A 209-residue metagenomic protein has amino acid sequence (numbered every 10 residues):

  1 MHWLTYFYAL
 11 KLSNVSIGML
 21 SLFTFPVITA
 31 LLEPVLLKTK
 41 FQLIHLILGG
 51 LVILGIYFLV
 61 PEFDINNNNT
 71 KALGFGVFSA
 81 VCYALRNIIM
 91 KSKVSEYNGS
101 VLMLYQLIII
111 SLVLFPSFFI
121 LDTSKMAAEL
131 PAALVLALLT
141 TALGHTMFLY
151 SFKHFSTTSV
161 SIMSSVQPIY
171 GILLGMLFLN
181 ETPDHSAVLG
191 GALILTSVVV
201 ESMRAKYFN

Functional and structural regions predicted by a protein language model:
M1-L12, L31-L32, F58, F75-I89 (+4 more regions): Hydrophobic alpha-helical transmembrane segments of multi-pass membrane transport proteins, especially secondary
Y8, F25-I47, I169-L189: C-terminal transmembrane-helix exit sites in multi-pass transporters
L12, K38-K40, E96, S151-H154 (+1 more regions): Helix-loop interface residues and adjacent transmembrane-helix termini in multi-pass membrane transporters, primarily
F23-T24, L46-I53, V77-V81, L104-I108 (+3 more regions): Residue-level signature of the transmembrane alpha-helical core of multi-pass small-molecule transporters
V27, I53, A84, I108-L112 (+2 more regions): Small-residue-rich packing faces within the transmembrane alpha-helices of Major Facilitator Superfamily
T29-L31, V35, I65-D122: Transmembrane alpha-helical segments that form core, pore/gating elements of small-molecule transporters/exporters
F41-P61, L114, L174, S186-A205: Hydrophobic transmembrane alpha-helices of multi-pass small-molecule transport proteins
